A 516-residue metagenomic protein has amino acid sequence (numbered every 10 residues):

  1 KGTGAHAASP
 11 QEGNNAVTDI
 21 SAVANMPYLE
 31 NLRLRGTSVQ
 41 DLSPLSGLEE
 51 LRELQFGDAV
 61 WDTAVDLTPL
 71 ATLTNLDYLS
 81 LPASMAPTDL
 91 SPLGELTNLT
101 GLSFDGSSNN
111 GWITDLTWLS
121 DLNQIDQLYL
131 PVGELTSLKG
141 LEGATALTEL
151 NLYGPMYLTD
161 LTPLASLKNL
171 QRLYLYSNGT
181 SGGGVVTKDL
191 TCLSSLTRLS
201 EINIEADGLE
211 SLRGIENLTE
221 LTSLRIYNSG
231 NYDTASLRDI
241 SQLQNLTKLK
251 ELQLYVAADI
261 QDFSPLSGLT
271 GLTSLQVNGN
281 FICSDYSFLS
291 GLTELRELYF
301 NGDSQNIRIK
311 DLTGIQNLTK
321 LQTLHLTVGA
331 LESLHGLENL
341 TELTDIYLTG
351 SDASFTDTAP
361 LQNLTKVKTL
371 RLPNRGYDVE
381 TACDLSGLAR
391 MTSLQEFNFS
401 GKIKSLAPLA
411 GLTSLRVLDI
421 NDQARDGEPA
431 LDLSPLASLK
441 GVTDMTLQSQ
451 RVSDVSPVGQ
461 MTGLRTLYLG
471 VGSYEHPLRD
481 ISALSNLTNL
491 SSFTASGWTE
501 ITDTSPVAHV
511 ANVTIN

Functional and structural regions predicted by a protein language model:
K1-T18, Y28-Q40, P44, E50-P69 (+27 more regions): Concave beta-strand-loop units of leucine-rich repeat
L289: Acidic, Mg2+-coordinating catalytic modules of nucleic-acid enzymes
P360: Conserved alpha/beta core surface patches that mediate binding of polyanionic ligands
